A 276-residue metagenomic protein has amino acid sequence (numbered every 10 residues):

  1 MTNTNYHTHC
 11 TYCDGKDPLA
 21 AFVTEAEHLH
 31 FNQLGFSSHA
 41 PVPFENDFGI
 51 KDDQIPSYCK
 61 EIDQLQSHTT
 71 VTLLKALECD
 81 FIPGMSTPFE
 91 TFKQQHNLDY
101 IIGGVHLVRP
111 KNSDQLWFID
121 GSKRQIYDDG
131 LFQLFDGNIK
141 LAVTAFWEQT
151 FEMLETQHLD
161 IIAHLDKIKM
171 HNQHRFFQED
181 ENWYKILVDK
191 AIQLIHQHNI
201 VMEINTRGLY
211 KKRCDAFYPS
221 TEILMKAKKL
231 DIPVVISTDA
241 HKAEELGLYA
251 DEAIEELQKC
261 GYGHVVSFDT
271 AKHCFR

Functional and structural regions predicted by a protein language model:
M1-P83, P88, K93-Q95, D99 (+9 more regions): An N-terminally biased module of ancient metal coordination in phosphate/nucleic-acid-related enzymes
L34-F36, I101, I162, M202 (+1 more regions): Hydrophobic residues within beta-strands of alpha/beta enzymes
S37, G104, L165, N205 (+1 more regions): Conserved residues at the C-terminal ends of beta-strands
F48, I55-Q197: Extended substrate/RNA-proximal surfaces in nucleic-acid metabolism proteins
D189, G261-G263: A general secondary-structure boundary signal
D189-T238: Glycine/small-residue-rich hydrophobic helix-like segments
